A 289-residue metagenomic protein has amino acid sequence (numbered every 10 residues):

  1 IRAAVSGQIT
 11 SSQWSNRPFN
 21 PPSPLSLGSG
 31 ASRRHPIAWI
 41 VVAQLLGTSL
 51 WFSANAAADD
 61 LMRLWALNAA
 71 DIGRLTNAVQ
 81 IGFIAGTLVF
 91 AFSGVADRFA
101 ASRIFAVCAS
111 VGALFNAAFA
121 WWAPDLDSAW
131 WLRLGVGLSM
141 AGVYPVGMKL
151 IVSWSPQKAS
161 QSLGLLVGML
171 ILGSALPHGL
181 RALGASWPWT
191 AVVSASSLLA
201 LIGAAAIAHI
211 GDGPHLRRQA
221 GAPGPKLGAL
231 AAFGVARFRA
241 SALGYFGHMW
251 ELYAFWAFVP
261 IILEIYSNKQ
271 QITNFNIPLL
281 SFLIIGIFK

Functional and structural regions predicted by a protein language model:
S26-G30, P214-L243: Juxtamembrane intracellular "pre-TM" segments in multi-pass secondary transporters
P36-L67, F255-L263: Extracytoplasmic
A54-N55, F238-I284: Extracytoplasmic gate region of multi-pass secondary transporters
N77-F92, F282-K289: Central cavity-lining transmembrane alpha-helices of secondary-active solute carriers, predominantly the Major
T87-A123: Conserved MFS/SLC helix-loop-helix module at the cytosolic interface between two early adjacent transmembrane helices
D125-R133, A240-S241: Short hydrophobic/alpha-helical segments at membrane-entry points of transmembrane helices in Major Facilitator
L132-G168: Cytoplasmic helix-loop-helix junction between adjacent transmembrane helices in 12-TM secondary transporters
L165-D212: Helix-loop-helix hairpin linking two adjacent transmembrane segments in secondary transporters
